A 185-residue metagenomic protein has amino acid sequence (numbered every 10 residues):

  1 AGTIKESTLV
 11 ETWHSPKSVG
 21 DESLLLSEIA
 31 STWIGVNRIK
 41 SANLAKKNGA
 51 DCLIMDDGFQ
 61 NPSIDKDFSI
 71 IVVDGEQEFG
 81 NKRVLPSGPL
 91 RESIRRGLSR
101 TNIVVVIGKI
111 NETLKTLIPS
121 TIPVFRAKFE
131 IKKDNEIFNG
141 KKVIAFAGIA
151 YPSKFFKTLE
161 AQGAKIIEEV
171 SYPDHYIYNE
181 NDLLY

Functional and structural regions predicted by a protein language model:
G2-S120: Phosphate/Mg2+-binding loops and adjacent switch elements in nucleotide/diphosphate-handling enzyme cores
E78-Y185: C-terminal accessory "lid"/substrate-recognition subdomains
